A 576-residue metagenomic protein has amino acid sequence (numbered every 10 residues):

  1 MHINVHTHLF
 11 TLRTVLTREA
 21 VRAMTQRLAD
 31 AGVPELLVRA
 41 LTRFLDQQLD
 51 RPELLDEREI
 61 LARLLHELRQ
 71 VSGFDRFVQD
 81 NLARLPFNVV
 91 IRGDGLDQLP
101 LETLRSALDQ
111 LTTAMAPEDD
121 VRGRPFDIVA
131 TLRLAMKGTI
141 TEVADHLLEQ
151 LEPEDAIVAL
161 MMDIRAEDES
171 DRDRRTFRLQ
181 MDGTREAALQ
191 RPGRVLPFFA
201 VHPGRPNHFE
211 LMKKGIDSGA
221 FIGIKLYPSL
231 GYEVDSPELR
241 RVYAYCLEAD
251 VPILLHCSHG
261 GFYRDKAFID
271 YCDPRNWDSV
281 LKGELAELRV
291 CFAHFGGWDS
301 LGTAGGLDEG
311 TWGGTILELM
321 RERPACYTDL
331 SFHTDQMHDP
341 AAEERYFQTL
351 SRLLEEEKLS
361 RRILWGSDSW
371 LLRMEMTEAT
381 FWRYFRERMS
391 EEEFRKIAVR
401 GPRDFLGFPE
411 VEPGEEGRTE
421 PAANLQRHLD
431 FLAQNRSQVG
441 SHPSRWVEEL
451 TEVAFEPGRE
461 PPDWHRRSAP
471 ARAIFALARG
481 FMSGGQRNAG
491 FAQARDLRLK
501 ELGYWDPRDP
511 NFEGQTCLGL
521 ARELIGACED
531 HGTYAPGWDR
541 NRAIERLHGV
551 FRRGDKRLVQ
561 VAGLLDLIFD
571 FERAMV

Functional and structural regions predicted by a protein language model:
M1-I3, L12, L16-E19, A23-H146 (+8 more regions): Mid-to-C-terminal alpha-helical segments outside catalytic/metal-binding sites
H6-L12, H256, H294: Histidine-centered divalent metal-coordination motifs
T11-T14, R165-E169, P206-H208, Y232-V234 (+4 more regions): Short catalytic/ligand-binding loop motif for oxyanion handling, primarily in non-cytosolic enzymes, centered on
T14-R18, S170-R172, F209-M212, D265-F268 (+4 more regions): Short aromatic-enriched loop/helix-cap "lid" or pocket-rim segments at secondary-structure transitions that line
R18-R27, F221-G223, E233-W365: Catalytic pocket-lining loop regions of alpha/beta-barrel enzymes, especially the amidohydrolase/enolase/GH5 lineages
L104-R105, R122-H146, D173-E186, L239 (+4 more regions): Well-ordered, non-membrane alpha-helical segments in soluble/globular domains
A156, L160-C272, Y327: Active-site gating/metal-coordination segments in enzymes
A473-T516, L520, E529-R552: Long, low-complexity or tandemly repetitive, helically biased scaffold regions used for multimeric assembly/adhesion
